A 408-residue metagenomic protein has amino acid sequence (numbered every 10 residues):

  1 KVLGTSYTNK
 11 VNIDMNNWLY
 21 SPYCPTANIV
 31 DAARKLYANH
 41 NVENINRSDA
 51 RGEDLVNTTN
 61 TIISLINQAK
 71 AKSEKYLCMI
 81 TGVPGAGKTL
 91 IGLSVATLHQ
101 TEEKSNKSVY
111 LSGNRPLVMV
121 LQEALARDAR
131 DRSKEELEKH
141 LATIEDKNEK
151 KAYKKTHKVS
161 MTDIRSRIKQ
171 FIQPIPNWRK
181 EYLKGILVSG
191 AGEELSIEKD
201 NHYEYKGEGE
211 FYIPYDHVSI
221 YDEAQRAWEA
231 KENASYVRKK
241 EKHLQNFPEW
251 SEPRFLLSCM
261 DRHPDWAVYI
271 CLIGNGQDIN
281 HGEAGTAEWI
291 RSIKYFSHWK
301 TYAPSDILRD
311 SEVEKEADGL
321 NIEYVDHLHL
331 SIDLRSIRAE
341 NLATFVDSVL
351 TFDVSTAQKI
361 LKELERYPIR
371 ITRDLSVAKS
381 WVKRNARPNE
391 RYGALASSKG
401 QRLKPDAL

Functional and structural regions predicted by a protein language model:
K1-T26: Accessory nucleic-acid engagement/destabilization modules that flank
I29, N46-Y76: N-terminal pre-P-loop "Q-motif" helix
I80: Hydrophobic anchor at the beta1->P-loop junction of P-loop NTPases
G87: Conserved glycine(s) of the Walker
G92, N280-E283, S305-L408: Conserved helicase/translocase motor-coupling segment
K107-A126: Conserved Walker A/P-loop ATP-binding site and its immediately adjacent core in helicase/helicase-like ATPase domains
K155-M260: Conserved RecA-like ASCE ATPase "motif II neighborhood" in helicase/translocase motors
I220-K315: Signature of the SF2 helicase/ATPase Hel1-core->accessory helical subdomain module
